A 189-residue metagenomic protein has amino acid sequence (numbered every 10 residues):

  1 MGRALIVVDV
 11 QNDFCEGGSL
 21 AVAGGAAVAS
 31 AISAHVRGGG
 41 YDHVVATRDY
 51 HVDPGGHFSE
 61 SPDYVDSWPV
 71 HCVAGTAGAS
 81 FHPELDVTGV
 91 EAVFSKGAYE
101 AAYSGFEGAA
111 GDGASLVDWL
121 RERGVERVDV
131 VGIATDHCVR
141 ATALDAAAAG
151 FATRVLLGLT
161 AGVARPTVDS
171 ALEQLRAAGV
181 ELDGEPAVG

Functional and structural regions predicted by a protein language model:
M1-G97, E126, A148, A152-V155 (+1 more regions): Active-site acidic carboxylates
A29, G113-V117, R140: Short, well-ordered alpha-helical scaffold segments within catalytic/effector domains
H35, H137-A148: Histidine-anchored nucleotide/phosphate-binding helix
D53-G56, A102-Y103, V139: Short catalytic/ligand-binding loop motif for oxyanion handling, primarily in non-cytosolic enzymes, centered on
H71, F106, G132, A161-G162: A generic secondary-structure micro-motif detector that highlights 1-2 residue hydrophobic/ambivalent hotspots embedded
V87-W119: Histidine/lysine/aspartate-rich catalytic loop segments that bind and position anionic ligands
L120-G124: Immediate post-signal peptide segment of exported/extracytoplasmic ligand-binding proteins
V125-C138, V155-T160: Glycine-rich anion-binding loop/nest that anchors nucleotide
